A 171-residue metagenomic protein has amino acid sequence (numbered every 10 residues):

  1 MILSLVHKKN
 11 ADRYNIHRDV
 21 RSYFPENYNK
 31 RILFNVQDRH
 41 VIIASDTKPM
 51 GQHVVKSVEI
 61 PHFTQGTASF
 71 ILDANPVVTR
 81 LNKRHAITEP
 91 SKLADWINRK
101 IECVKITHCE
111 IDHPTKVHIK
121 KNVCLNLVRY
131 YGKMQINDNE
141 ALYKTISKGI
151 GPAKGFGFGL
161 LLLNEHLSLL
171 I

Functional and structural regions predicted by a protein language model:
M1-I171: RNA-interacting cores
